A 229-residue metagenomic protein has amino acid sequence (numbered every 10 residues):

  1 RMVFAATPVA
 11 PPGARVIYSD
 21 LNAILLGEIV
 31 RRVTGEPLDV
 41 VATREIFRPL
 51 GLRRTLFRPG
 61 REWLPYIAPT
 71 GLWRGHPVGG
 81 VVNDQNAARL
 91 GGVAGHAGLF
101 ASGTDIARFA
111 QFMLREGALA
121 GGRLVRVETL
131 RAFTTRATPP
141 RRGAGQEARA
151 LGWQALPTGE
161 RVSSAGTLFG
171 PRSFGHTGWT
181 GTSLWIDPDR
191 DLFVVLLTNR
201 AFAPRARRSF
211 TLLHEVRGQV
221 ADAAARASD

Functional and structural regions predicted by a protein language model:
R1-R172: Short, surface-exposed loop or secondary-structure junction motifs that flank catalytic or metal-binding residues
A14, A206-R207: Short acidic, glycine/proline-rich loop/turn micro-motifs
G60-W63, A206, L213-V216: Juxtamembrane/interface motifs at transmembrane-helix termini
G98, S173-F174, T180-F193: Short, surface-exposed beta-strand/loop micro-motifs that present aromatic residues
V195, R205: Short, polar N-cap/turn motifs at the start of nucleic acid-interacting alpha helices
R200-A203: A short acidic/small-residue loop/turn micro-motif
S209-D229: Surface-exposed amphipathic alpha-helical segments
